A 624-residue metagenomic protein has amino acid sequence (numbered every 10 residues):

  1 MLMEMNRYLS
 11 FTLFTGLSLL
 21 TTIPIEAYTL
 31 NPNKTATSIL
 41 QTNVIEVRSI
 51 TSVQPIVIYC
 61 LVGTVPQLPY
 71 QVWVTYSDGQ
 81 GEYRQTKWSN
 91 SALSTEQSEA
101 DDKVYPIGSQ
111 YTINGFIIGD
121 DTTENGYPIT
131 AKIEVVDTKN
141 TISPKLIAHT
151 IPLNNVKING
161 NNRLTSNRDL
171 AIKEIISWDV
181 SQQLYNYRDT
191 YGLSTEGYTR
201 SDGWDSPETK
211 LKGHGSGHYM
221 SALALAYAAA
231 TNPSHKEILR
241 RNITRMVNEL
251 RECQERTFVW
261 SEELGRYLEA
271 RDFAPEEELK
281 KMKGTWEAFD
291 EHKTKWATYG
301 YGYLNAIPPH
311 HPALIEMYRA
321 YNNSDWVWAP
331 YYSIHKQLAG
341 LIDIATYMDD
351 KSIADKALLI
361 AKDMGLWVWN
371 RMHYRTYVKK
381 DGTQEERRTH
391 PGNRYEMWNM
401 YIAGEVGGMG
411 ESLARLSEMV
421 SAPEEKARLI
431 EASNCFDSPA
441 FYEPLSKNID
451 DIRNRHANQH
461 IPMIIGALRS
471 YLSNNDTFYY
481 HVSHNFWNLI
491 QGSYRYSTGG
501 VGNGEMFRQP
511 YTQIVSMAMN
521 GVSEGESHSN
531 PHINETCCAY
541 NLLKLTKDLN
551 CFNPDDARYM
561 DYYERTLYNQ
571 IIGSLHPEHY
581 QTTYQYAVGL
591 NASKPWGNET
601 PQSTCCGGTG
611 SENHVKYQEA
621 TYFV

Functional and structural regions predicted by a protein language model:
L2-T12: Bacterial N-terminal signal peptides that target proteins for export
T12-T21: Bacterial N-terminal signal peptides
I23-E26: Sec/Tat signal peptide C-region and signal peptidase I cleavage site
Y28-R48: Low-complexity, acidic Ser/Thr/Pro-rich repeat tracts that form intrinsically disordered stalk/linker regions of very
N43-G81: Solvent-exposed, low-complexity, repeat-rich "mucin-like" stalks and linkers
G63, G79-G81, T122, G302 (+1 more regions): Detector for glycine-centered tight turns/loop "hinges" at secondary-structure junctions
D78-V135: Serine/threonine-rich, repeat-prone extracellular segments and beta-strand-based repeat modules of secreted/surface
N140-V624: Glycan-recognition and catalytic cores of secretory/periplasmic carbohydrate-active enzymes
